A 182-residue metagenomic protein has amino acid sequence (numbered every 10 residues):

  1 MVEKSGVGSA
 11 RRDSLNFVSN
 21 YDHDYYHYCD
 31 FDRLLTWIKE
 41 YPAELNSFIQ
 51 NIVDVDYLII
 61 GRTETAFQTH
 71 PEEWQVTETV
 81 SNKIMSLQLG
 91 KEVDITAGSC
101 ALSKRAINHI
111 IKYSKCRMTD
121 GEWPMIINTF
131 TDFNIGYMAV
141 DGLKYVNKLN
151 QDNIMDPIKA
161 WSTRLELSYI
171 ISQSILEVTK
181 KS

Functional and structural regions predicted by a protein language model:
M1-S9: Conserved donor nucleotide-binding strand/loop of the catalytic core
R12-Y25: Active-site nucleotide-sugar/metal-binding loop of Leloir-type enzymes
H23-T36: Short beta-strand-to-loop acidic/aromatic patch adjacent to the donor-nucleotide binding site
Y26, D94, G98-S99, C116: A residue-level structural signature of the nucleotidyltransferase/glycosyltransferase Rossmann-like core
L34-A66: Conserved donor-nucleotide/metal-binding helix-loop-beta segment in metal-dependent transferases, i.e., the alpha-helix
D54-D94: Short, flexible, basic/aromatic active-site loop/helix in glycosyltransferases
K83, I95-I111: Conserved nucleotide-sugar donor-binding and metal-coordinating catalytic region shared by glycosyltransferases
R117, G121-S182: C-terminal catalytic/acceptor-binding lobe
